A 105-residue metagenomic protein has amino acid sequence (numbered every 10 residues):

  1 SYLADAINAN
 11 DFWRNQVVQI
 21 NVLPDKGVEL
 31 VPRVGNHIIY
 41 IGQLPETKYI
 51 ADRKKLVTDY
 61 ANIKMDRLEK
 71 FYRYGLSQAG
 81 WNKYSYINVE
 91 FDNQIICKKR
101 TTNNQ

Functional and structural regions predicted by a protein language model:
S1-Q105: Charged, solvent-exposed interaction patches on well-folded alpha/beta domains that mediate macromolecular contacts
